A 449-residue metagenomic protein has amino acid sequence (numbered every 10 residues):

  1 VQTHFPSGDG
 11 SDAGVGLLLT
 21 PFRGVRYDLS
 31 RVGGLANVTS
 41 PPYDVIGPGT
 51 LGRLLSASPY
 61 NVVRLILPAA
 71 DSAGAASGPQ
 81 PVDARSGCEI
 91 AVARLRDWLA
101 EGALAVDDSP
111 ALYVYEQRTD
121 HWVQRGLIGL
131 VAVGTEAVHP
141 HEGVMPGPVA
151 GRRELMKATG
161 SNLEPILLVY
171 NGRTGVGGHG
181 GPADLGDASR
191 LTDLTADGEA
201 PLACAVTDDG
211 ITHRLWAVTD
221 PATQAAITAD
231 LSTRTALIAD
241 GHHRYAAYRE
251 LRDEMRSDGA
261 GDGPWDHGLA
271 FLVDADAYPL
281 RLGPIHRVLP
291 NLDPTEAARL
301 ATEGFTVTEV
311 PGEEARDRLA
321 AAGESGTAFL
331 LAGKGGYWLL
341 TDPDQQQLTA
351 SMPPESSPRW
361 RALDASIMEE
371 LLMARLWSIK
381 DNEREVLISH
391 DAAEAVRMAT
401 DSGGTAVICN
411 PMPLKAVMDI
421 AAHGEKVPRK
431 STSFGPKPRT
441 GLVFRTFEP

Functional and structural regions predicted by a protein language model:
Q2-P449: Surface-exposed, charge/polar-rich loops and edge strands
